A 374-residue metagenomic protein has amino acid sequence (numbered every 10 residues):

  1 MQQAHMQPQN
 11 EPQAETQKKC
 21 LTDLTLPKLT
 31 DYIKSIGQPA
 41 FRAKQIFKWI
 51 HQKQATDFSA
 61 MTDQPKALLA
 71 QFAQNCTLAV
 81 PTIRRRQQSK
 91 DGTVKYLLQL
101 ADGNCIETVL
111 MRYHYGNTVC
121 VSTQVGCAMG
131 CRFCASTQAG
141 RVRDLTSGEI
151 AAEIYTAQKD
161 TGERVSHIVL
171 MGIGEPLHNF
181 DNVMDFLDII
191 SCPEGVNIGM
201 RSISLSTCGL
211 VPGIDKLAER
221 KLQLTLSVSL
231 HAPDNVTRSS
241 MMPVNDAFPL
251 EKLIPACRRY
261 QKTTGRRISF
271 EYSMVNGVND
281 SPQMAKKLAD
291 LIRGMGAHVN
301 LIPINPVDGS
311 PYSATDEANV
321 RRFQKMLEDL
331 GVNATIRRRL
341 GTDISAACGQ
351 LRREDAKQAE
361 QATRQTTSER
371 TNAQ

Functional and structural regions predicted by a protein language model:
M1-I106, R258-R266, Y272-Q374: Auxiliary Fe-S-binding modules of radical SAM enzymes
S89, S122-T123, S136, S206 (+2 more regions): Short linear Ser/Thr-Pro motifs
V94, I106, N117-V121, M129 (+1 more regions): Generic beta-strand structural signal
D102-G116: P-loop NTP-binding catalytic core
R112-E149: Canonical Radical SAM [4Fe-4S] cluster-binding loop centered on the CxxxCxxC motif and its immediate flanking residues
Q138-H167: Conserved alpha-helical substructure of the radical SAM core
Q158-A334: Conserved AdoMet/S-adenosylmethionine-binding subsite of the radical SAM
